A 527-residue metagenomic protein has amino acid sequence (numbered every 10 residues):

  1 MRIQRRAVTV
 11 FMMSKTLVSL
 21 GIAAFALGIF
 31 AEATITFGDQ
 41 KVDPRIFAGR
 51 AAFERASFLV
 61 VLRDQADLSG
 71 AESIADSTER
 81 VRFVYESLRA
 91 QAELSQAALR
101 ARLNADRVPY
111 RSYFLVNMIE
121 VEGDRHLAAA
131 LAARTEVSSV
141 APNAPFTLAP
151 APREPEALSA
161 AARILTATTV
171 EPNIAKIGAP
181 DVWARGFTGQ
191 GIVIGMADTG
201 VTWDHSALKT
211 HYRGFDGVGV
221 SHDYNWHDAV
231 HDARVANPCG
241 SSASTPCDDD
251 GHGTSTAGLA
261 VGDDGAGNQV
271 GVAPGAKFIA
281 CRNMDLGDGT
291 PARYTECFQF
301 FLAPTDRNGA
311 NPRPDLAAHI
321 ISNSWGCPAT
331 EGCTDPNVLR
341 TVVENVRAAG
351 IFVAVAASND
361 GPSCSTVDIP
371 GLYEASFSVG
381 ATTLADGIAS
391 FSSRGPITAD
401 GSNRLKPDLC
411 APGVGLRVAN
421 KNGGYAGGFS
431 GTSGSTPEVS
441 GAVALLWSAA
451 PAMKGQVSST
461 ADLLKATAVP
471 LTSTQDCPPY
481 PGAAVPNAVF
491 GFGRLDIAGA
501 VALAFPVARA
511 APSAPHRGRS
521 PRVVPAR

Functional and structural regions predicted by a protein language model:
R5, E171, N311-S322, S378 (+2 more regions): C-terminal subdomain of the subtilisin-like protease fold in secreted/lumenal serine endopeptidases
K15, S19-I29: Bacterial N-terminal signal peptides
T34-A157: Inhibitory N-terminal propeptides of secreted protease zymogens
T34-F37, F83, R134-V193, S206-K209 (+2 more regions): Protease zymogen maturation seam
A52-R55, A71-E72, V170, P180-R293 (+8 more regions): Subtilisin-like serine protease catalytic core
F58-V61, R111-S112, M118-E122, S139-A141 (+14 more regions): Structural recognition of the beta-strand scaffold that forms the well-ordered cores of secreted hydrolase catalytic
T256, F298, L302, A310 (+2 more regions): Catalytic-core segments of hydrolase enzymes
I279-G287, A349, T366, G413-V485: Hydrolase catalytic cores
